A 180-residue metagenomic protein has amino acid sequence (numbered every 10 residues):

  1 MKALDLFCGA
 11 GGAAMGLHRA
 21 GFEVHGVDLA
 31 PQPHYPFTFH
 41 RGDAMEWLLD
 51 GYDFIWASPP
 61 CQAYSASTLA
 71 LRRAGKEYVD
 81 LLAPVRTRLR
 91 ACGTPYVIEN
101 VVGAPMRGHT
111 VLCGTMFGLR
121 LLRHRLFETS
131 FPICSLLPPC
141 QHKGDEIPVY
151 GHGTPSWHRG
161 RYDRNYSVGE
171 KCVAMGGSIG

Functional and structural regions predicted by a protein language model:
A3-L48, W56: SAM cofactor-binding core of SAM-dependent methyltransferases, primarily the Rossmann-like beta-alpha-beta module
L6, D28, R41-F54, C61-G180: Class I S-adenosyl-L-methionine
